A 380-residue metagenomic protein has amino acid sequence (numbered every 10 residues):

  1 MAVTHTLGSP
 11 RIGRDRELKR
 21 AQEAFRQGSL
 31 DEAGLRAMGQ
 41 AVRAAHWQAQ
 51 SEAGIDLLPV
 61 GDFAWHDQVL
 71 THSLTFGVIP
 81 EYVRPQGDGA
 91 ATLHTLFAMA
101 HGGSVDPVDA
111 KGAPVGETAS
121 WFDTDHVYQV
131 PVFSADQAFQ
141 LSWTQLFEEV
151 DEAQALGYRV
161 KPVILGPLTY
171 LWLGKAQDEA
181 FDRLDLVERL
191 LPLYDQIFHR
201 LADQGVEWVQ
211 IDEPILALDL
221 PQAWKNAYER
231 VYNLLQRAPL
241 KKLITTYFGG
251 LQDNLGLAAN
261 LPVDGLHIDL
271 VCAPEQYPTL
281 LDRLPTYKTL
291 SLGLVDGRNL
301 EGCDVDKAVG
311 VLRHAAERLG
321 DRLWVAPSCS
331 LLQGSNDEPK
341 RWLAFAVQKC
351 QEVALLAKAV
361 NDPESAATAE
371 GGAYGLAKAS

Functional and structural regions predicted by a protein language model:
M1-S380: Domain-level signal for soluble alpha/beta catalytic cores
